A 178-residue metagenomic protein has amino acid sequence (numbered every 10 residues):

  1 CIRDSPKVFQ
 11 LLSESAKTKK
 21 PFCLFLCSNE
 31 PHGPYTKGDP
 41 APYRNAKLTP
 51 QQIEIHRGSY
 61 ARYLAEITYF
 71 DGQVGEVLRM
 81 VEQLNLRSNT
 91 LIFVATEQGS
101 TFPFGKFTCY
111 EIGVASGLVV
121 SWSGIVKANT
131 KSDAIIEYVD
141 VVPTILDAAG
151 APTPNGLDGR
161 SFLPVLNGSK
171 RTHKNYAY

Functional and structural regions predicted by a protein language model:
C1: Active-site loops and adjacent core secondary-structure elements that bind or stabilize anionic groups
D4-K47, E82-F93, P103, E111 (+1 more regions): Active-site regions of oxyanion-processing enzymes, predominantly non-cytosolic
P6, A61, T68-G75, I136-P143 (+1 more regions): A structural signal for well-ordered alpha-helical segments within the folded catalytic domains of diverse enzymes
C23-C27, L91-A95, L118-V120, E137 (+2 more regions): Structural recognition of the beta-strand scaffold that forms the well-ordered cores of secreted hydrolase catalytic
I55-S59, V94, F102, W122-N129 (+1 more regions): Flexible glycine/proline-enriched surface loops and loop-helix/loop-strand junctions
E66-F104: Metal-dependent active-site segment of extracytoplasmic phospho-/sulfohydrolases and closely related
R87, E111-A115, I136-V139, L157 (+1 more regions): Short, solvent-exposed loop/turn segments at the edges of secondary structure
S100-F102, K127, A134, V142 (+1 more regions): C-terminal cap/loop subdomain of S1 sulfatases and analogous C-terminal strand-loop tails that border
